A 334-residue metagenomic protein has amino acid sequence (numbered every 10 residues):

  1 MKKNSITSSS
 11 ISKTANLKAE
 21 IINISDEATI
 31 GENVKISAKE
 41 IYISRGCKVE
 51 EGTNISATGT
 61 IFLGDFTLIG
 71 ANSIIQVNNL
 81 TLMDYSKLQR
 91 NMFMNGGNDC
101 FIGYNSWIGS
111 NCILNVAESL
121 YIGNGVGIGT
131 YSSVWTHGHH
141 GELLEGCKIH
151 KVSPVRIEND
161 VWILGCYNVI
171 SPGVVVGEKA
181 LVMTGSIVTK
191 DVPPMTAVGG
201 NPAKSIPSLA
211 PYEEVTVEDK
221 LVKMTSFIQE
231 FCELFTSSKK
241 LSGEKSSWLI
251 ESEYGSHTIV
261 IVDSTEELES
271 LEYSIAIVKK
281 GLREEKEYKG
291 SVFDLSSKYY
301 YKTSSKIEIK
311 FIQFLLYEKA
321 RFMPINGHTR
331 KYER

Functional and structural regions predicted by a protein language model:
M1-T14, A19, D26-E27, G46 (+1 more regions): Terminal amphipathic alpha-helical/low-complexity segments used for targeting or macromolecular assembly
A19-I24, T29-V174, P202, S208-A210: Flexible, glycine/small-residue-enriched loop-and-beta-strand segment within the central core of proteins
T130, T184, P194: Residues that flank catalytic or metal-binding motifs in active/ligand-binding sites
E158-D160, L181-I187: A generic "structured core" feature
G173-V175, K179, S186, F227-I228: Compact, basic/aliphatic-enriched, mixed alpha/beta core segments that act as assembly/interaction modules in small
G177-A180, P193-M195: Conserved catalytic segment of ABC-fold P-loop ATPases
K190: Short helix N-cap motif at coil->helix boundaries in the Bergerat
V198: Conserved active-site beta-strand element of glycosyltransferases/polysaccharide synthases
